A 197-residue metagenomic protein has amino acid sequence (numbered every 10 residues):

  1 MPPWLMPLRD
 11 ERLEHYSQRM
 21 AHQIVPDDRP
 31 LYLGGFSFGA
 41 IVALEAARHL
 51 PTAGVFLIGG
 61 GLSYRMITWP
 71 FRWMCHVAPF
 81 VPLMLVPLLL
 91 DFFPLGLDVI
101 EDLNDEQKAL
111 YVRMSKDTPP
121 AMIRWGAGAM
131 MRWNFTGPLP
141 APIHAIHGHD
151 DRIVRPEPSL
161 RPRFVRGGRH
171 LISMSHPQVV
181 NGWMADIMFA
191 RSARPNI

Functional and structural regions predicted by a protein language model:
M1-R29, P79-F80: Active-site catalytic motif of lipid deacylating hydrolases and related acyltransferases
L5-L8, D150, R166-L171: Histidine-bearing beta->alpha loop at or near hydrolase active sites
G34-G39, A43: Gly/Ala-rich beta-loop-alpha elbow adjacent to hydrolase catalytic centers
E45-H49: Active-site signature of alpha/beta-hydrolase-fold catalytic machinery across serine- and Asp/Cys-nucleophile hydrolases
P51-L85: Flexible "cap/lid" loop of the alpha/beta hydrolase fold
P87-T136: Conserved alpha/beta-hydrolase catalytic His-Asp/Glu region
A145-H147, D151: Short beta-strand/loop motif that positions the catalytic acidic residue of the alpha/beta-hydrolase fold
G168-W183: Catalytic histidine-centered segment of alpha/beta-hydrolase-like enzymes
